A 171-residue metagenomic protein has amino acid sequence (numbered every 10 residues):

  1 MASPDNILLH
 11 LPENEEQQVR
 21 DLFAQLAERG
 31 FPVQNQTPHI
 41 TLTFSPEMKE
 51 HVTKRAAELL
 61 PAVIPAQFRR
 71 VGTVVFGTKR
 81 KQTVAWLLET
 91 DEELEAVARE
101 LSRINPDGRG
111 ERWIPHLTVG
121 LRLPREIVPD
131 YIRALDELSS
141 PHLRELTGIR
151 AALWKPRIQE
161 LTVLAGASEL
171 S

Functional and structural regions predicted by a protein language model:
M1-R69, L88-T147, E160-S171: Basic, often amphipathic N-terminal segments
G72-K81, T118, I149-E160: Short proline/glycine- and acidic-rich turn/helix-capping motifs at secondary-structure junctions
V84: Short aromatic-glycine-enriched beta-strand elements
